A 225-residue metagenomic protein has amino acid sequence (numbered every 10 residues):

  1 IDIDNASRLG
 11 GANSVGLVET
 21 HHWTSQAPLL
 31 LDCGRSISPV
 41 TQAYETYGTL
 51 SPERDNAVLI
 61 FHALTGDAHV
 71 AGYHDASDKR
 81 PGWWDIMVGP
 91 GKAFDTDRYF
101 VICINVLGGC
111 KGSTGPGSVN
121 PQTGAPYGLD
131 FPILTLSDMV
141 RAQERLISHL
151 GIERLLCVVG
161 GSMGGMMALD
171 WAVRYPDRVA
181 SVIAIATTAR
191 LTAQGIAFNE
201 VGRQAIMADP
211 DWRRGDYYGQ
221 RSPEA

Functional and structural regions predicted by a protein language model:
I1-L59, H74: Catalytic-loop region of hydrolases
P28-L29, T41-Y47, W84-G89, M166 (+1 more regions): Short alpha-helical segments and helix-capping/turn motifs at coil-helix boundaries
R35-S38, T96-D97, L150-E153, D177-A180: Structured loop/turn residues at beta-strand edges in well-structured enzyme cores
E45, T49-N120: N-terminal cap/lid subdomain of alpha/beta-hydrolase-fold enzymes
I86, V106, A142-H149, D170: Residue-level signal for well-ordered alpha-helical scaffold segments within enzymatic catalytic domains
Q122-I133, S137-C157: Conserved acidic catalytic loop of the alpha/beta-hydrolase fold
E153-A197: Conserved hydrolase catalytic core segment
R178, A184-A225: Alpha/beta-hydrolase-fold enzymes
